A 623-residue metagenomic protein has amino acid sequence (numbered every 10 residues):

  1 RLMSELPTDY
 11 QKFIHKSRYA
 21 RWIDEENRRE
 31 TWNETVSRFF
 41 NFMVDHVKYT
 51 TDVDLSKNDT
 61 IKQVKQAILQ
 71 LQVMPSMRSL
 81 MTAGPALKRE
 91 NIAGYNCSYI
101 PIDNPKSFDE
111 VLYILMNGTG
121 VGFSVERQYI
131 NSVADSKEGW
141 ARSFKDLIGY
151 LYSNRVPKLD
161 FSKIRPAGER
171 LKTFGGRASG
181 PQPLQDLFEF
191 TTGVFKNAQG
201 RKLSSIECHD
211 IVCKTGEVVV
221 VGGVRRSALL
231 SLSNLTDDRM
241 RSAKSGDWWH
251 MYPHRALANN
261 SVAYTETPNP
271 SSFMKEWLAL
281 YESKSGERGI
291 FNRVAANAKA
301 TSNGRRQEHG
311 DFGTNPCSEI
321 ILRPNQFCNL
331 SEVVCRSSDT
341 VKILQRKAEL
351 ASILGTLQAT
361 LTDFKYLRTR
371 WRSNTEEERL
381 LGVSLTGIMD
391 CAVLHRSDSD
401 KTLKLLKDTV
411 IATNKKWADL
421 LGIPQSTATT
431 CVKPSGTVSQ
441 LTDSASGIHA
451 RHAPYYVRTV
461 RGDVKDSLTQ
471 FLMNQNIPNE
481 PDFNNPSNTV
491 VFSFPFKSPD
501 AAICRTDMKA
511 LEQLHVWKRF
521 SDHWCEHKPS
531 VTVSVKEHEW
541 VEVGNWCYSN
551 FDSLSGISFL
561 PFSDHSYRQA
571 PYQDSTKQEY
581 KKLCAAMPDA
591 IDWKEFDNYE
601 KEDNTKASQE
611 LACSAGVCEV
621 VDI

Functional and structural regions predicted by a protein language model:
R1-I623: Extended catalytic cores of very large enzyme megasubunits
